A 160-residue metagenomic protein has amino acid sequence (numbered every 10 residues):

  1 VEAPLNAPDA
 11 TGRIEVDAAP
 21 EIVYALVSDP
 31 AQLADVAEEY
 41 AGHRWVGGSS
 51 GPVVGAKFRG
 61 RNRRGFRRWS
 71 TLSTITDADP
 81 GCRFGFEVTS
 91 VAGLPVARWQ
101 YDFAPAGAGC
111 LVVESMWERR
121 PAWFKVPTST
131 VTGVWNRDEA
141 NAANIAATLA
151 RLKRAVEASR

Functional and structural regions predicted by a protein language model:
V1-S50: Hydrophobic ligand-binding cavity/cleft-lining segments
D9-T11, R68-L72, P95-W99: Short, surface-exposed coil-to-beta transition loops
P20-E21, S50-G51, T76-C82, D102-L111 (+1 more regions): A short, structured loop/turn motif at beta-sheet edges
Y40, W45, L149-R160: Short, highly charged C-terminal tails/helix-capping segments
P52, G65-R67, A92-P95, T148: Short glycine/serine/proline-enriched coil/turn segments at secondary-structure junctions
V53, F58-R59, L72, V113: C-terminal and inter-domain tail/linker signature
A56-R63, G85-V91: Short beta-strand segments that buttress and anchor functional surface loops
V88-A146, L152: Beta-strand/loop substructures that line and gate deep hydrophobic ligand-binding cavities in soluble
